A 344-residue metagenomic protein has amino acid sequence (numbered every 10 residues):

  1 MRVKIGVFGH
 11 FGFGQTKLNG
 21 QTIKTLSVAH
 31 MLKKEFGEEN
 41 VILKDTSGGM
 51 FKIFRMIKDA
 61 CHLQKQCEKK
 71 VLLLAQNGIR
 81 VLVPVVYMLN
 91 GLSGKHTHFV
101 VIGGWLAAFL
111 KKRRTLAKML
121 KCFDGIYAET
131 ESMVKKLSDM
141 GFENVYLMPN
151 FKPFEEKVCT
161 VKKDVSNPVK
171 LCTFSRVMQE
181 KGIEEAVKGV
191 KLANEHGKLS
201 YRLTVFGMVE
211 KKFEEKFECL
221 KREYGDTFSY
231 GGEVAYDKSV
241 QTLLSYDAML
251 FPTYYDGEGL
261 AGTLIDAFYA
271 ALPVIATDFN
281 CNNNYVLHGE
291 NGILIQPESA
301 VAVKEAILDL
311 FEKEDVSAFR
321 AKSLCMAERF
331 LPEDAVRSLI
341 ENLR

Functional and structural regions predicted by a protein language model:
G6-F8, K162-K181, V187-L192, L203-F206: Conserved donor-binding/catalytic core segment of Leloir-type glycosyltransferases
D45, F174, R202-E215, G232: Glycosyltransferase donor-sugar binding loop
K121-V158: Donor nucleotide-sugar binding/catalytic pocket of nucleotide-sugar-dependent glycosyltransferases
E215-A235: Nucleotide-activated donor-binding/catalytic signature segment of Leloir-type glycosyltransferases, i.e., the conserved
L244-E258, L272: Acidic donor-binding loop of glycosyltransferase active sites
Y269, P273-A276: Short hydrophobic beta-strand element within catalytic cores of glycosyltransferases and related nucleotide-activated
H288-G289, I293-A300, D309-E314: Conserved acidic donor-binding segment of nucleotide-sugar-dependent glycosyltransferases
D315-L343: A charged, aromatic-enriched C-terminal amphipathic alpha-helix characteristic of glycosyltransferases across folds
